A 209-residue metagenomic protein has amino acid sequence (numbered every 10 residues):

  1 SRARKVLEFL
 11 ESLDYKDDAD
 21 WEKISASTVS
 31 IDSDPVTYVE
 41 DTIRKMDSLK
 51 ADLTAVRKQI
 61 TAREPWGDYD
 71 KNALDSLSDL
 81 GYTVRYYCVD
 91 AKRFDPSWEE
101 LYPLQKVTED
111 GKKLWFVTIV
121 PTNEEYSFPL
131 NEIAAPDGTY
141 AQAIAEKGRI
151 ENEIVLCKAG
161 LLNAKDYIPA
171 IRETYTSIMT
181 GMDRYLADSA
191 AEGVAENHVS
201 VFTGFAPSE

Functional and structural regions predicted by a protein language model:
S1-E209: Long, charged N-terminal accessory/stalk domains
